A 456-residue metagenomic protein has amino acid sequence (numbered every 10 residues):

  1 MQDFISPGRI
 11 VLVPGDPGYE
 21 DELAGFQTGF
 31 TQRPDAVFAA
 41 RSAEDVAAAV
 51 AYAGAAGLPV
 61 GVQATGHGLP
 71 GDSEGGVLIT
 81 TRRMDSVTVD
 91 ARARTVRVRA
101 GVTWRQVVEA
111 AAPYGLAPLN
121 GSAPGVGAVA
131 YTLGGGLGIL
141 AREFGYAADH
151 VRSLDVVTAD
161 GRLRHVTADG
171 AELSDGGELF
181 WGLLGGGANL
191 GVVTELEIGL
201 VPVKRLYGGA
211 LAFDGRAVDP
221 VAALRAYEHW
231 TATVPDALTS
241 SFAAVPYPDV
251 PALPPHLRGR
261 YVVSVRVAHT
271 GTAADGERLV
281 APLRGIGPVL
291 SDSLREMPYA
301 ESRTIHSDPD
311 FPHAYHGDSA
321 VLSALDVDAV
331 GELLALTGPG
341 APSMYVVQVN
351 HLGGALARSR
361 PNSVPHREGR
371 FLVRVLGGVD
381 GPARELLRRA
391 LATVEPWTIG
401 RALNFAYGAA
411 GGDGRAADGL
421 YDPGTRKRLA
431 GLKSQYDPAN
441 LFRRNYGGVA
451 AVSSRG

Functional and structural regions predicted by a protein language model:
M1-G456: Soluble FAD-dependent oxygen oxidases
